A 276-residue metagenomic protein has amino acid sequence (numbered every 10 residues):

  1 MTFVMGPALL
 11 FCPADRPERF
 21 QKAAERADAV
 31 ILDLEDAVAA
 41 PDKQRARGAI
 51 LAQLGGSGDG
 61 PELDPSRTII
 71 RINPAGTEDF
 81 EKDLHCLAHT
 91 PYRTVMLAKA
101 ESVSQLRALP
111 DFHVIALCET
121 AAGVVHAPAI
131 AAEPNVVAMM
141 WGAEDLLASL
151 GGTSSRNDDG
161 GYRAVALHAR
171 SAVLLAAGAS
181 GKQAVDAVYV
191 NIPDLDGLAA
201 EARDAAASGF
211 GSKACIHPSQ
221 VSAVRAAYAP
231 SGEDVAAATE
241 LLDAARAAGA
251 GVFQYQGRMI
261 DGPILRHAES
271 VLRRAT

Functional and structural regions predicted by a protein language model:
M1-T276: Expand to "…catalyze enediolate/carbanion chemistry for C-C bond making/breaking, isomerization, decarboxylation
